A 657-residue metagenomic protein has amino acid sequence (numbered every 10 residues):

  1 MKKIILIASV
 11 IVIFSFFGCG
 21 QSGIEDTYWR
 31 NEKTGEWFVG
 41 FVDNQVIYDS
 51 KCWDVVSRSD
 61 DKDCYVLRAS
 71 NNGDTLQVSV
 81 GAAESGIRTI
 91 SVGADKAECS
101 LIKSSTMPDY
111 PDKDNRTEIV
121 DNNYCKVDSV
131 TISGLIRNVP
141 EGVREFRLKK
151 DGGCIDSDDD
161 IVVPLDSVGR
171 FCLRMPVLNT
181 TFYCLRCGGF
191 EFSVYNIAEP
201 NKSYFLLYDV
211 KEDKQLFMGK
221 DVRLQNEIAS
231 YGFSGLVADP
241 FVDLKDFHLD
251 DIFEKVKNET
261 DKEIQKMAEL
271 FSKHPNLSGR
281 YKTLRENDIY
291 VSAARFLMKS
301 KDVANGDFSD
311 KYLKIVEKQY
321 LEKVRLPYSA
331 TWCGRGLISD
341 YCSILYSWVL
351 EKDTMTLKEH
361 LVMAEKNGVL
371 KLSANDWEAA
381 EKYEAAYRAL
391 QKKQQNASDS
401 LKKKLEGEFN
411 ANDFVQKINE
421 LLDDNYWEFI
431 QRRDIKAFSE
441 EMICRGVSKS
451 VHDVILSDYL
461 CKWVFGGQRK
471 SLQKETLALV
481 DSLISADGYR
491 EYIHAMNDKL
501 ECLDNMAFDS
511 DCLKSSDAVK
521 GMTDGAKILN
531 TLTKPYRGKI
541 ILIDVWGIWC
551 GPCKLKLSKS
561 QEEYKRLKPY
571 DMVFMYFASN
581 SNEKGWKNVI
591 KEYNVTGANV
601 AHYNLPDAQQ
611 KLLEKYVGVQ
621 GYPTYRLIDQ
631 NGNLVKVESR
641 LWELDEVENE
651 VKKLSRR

Functional and structural regions predicted by a protein language model:
I4-F16: Sec-dependent N-terminal signal peptides
G20-F38, G134: Tryptophan-anchored aromatic micro-motifs
R30-N71: N-terminal glycine/threonine-rich, aromatic-flanked beta-hairpin/loop signature
D54-R280: A non-transmembrane, solvent-exposed segment enriched in polar/low-complexity residues
V210-P535: Oxidative protein folding and maturation machinery
R537, V545-E562, S579-S581: Conserved redox-active cysteine motifs that mediate thiol-disulfide chemistry, especially di-cysteine Cys-X(1-2)-Cys
Y570-G585, V595-Q609: Thiol-based oxidoreductase modules, predominantly thioredoxin-like and allied folds used for disulfide exchange
V595, L605-K652: Thiol/disulfide oxidoreductase modules built on the thioredoxin-like
